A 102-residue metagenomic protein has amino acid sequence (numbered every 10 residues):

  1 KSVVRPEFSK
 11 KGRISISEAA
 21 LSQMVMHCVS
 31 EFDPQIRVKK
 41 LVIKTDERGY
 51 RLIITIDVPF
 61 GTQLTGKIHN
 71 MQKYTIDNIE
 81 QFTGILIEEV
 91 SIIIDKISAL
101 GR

Functional and structural regions predicted by a protein language model:
K1-S2, Y50, Q63: Short, flexible segments with low predicted structural confidence
S2-L41: N-proximal, solvent-exposed amphipathic alpha-helical segments enriched in charged/polar residues
A20, V58, T62-G66: A generic structural signal for alpha-helix starts
L21, V25, D33, E47-I56 (+2 more regions): Structured, soluble regulatory/oligomerization domains located on the cytosolic or IMS-facing side of membrane proteins
V25, L64-I85: Short, non-transmembrane amphipathic alpha-helical segments
D33-P59, I92-A99: Short edge beta-strands and adjacent turn/loop segments
